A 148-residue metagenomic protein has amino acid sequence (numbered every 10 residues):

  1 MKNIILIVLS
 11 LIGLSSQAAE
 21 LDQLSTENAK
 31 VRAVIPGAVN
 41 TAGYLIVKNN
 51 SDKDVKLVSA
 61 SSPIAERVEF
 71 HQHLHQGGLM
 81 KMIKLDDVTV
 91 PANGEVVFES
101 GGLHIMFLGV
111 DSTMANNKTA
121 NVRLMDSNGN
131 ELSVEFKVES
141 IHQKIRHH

Functional and structural regions predicted by a protein language model:
M1-I4: Positively charged n-region of N-terminal signal peptides that target proteins for export
L6-S10: Hydrophobic helical h-region of N-terminal Sec-dependent signal peptides in bacterial secretory/periplasmic proteins
G13-S15: N-terminal signal peptide c-region/cleavage motif recognized by signal peptidases
A19-H148: Compact, glycine-rich, soluble single-domain proteins
